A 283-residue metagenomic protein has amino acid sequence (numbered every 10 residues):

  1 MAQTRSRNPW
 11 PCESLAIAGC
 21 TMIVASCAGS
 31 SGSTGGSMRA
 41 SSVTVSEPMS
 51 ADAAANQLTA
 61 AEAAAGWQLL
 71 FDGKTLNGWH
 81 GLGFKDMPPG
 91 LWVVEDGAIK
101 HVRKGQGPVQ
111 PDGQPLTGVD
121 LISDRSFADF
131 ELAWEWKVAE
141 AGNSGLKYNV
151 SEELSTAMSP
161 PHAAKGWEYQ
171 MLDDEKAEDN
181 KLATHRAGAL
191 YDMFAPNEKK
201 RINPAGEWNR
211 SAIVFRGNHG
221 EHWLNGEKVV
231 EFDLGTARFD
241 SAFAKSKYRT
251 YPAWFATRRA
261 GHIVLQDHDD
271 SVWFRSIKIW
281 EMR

Functional and structural regions predicted by a protein language model:
A2-A16: Bacterial N-terminal signal peptides that target proteins for export
T4, A18-C20, S30, S42: Short stretches within intrinsically disordered, low-complexity N-terminal or propeptide regions
S14-S26: Bacterial N-terminal signal peptides
C27-R283: Carbohydrate-interacting regions of secretory-pathway proteins
